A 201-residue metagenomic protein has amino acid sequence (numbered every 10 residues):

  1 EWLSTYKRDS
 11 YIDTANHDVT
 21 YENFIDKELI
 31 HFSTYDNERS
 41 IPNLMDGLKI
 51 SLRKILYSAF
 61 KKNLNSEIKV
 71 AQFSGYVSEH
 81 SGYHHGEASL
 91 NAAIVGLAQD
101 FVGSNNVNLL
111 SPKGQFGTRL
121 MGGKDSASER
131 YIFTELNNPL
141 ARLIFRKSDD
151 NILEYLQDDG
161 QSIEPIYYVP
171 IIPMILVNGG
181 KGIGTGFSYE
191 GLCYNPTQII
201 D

Functional and structural regions predicted by a protein language model:
E1-D201: Conserved phosphate-chemistry cores used by DNA topoisomerases
